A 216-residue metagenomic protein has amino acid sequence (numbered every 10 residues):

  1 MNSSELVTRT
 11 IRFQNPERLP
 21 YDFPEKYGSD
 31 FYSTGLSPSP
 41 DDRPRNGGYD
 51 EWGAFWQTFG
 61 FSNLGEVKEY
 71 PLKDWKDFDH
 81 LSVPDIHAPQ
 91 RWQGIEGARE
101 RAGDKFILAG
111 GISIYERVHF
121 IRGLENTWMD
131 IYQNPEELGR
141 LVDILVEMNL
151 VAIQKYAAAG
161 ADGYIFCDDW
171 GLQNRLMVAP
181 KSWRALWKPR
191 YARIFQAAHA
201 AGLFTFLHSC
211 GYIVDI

Functional and structural regions predicted by a protein language model:
M1-K26, H80-I216: Active-site loop segments of alpha/beta catalytic cores
E17, Y27-I95, A102: Helix-coil boundary/capping segments in enzymes
